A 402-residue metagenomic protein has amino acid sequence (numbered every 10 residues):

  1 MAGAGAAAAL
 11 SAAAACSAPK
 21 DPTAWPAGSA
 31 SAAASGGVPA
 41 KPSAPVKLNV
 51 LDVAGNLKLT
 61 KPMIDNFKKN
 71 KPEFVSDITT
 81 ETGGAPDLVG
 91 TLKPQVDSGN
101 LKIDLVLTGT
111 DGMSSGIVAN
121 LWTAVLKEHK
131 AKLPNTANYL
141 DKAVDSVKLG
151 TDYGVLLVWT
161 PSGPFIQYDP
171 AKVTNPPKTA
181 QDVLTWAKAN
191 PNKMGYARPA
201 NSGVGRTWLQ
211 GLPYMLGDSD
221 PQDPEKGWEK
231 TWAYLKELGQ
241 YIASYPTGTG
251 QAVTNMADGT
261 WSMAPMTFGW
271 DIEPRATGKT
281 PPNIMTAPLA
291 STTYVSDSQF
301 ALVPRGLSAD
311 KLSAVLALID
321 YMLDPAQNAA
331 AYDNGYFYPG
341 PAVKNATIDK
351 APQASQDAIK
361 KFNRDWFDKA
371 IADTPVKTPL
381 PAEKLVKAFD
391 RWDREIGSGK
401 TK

Functional and structural regions predicted by a protein language model:
A2-A18: N-terminal export signals
S17-A40: Short, low-complexity, disordered segments immediately C-terminal to signal peptides in bacterial exported proteins
G36-S114: Early extracytoplasmic/lumenal segment of secretory-pathway proteins
V53-K61, A85-P86, K102, T108-Q251: Extracytoplasmic ligand-binding site segments that recognize negatively charged/polar headgroups
L59, P191-N201, Y321-K344: Periplasmic-binding protein-like
F165-K172, P213-M215, D297-K311, A330-N334: A bilobed periplasmic-binding-protein/Venus flytrap-type ligand-binding module shared by bacterial periplasmic
W232-L238, P281-R305: Periplasmic-binding protein-like
A331-K402: C-terminal capping/gating helix-and-loop segments adjacent to ligand/active sites or protein-protein/ligand interfaces
